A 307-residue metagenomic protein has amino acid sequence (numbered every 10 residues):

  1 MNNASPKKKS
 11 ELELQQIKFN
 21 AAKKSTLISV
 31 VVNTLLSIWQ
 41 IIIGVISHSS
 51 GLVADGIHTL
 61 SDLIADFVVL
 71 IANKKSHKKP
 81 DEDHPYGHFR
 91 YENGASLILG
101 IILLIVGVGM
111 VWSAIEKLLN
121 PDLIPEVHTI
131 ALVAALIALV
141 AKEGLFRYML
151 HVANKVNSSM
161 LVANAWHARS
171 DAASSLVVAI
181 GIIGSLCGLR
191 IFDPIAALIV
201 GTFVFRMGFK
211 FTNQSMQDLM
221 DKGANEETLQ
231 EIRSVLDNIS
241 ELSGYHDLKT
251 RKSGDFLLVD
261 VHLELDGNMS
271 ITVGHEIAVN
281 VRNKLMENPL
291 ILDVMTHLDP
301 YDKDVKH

Functional and structural regions predicted by a protein language model:
M1-E231: Alpha-helical transmembrane cores and adjacent cytosolic helix/loop segments of polytopic membrane transporters
M1-T26, D83, H88-Y91, M207-H307: Peripheral (non-transmembrane) domains and long loops of multi-pass membrane proteins
